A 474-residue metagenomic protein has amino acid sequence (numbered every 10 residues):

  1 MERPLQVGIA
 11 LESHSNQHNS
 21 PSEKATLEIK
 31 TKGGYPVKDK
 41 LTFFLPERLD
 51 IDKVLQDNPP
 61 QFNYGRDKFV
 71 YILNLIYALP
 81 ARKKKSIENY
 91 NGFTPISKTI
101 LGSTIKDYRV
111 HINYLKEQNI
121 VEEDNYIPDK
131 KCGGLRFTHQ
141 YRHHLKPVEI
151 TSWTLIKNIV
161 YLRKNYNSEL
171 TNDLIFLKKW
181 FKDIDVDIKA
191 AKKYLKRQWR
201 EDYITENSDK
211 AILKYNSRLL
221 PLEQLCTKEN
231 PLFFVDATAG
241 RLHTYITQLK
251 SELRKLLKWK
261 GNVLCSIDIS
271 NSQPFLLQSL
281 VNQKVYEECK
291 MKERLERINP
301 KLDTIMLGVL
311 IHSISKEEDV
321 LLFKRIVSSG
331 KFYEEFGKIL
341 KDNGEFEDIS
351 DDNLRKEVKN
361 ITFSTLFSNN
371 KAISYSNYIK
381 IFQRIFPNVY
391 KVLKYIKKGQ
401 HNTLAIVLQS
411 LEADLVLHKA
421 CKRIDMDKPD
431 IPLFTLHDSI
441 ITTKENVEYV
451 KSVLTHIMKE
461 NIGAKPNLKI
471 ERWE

Functional and structural regions predicted by a protein language model:
M1-R254, G261-N262, A464-E474: Non-catalytic nucleic-acid-binding interfaces of large nucleic-acid enzymes and RNP effectors
Q56, K85-I105, I246-H401: Helical catalytic core of nucleic-acid polymerases
I72, I76, I361-L366, L408: Short alpha-helical scaffolding segments that buttress acidic/His motifs in well-ordered protein cores
N230, F234, K380-A420: Surface-exposed, low-hydrophobicity interaction/linker segments
D268-I269, T362, P432-T443: Catalytic palm active-site di-aspartate
Q273-L280, K444-V453: A short acidic (Asp/Glu
D414-L436: Active-site palm subdomain of RNA-directed nucleic acid polymerases
N446-E474: Polymerase palm active-site segment centered on the conserved acidic dipeptide of motif C
